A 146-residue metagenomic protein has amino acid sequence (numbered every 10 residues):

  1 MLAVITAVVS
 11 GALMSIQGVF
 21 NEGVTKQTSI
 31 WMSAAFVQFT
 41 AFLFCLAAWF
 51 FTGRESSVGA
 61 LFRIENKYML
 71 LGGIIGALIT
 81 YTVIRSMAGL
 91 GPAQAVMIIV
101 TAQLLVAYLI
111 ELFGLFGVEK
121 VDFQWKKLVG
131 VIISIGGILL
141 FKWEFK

Functional and structural regions predicted by a protein language model:
M1-V9, K26, F42-Y68, F113 (+2 more regions): Membrane-interface interhelical linkers
M1-W31, L78, T82, G136: Glycine-/small-residue-enriched transmembrane alpha-helix faces in small-molecule transporters and effluxers
V8, A12, I16, L43 (+4 more regions): Hydrophobic/aromatic residues within the transmembrane alpha-helices of Major Facilitator Superfamily
K26-I30, T82-T101: Structural motif at transmembrane-helix junctions in multi-pass transporters
S33, S86, F113-L115: Hydrophobic/aromatic residues within transmembrane alpha-helices of multi-pass small-molecule transporters
T40-F44, I98-F113, I132: Alpha-helical transmembrane segments of compact multi-pass small-molecule transporters, enriched in specific families
M69-L90, L140: Specific transmembrane alpha-helical segments of multi-pass solute transporters/efflux pumps, especially DMT/EamA
F123-K142: Hydrophobic transmembrane alpha-helices of multi-pass small-molecule transport proteins
